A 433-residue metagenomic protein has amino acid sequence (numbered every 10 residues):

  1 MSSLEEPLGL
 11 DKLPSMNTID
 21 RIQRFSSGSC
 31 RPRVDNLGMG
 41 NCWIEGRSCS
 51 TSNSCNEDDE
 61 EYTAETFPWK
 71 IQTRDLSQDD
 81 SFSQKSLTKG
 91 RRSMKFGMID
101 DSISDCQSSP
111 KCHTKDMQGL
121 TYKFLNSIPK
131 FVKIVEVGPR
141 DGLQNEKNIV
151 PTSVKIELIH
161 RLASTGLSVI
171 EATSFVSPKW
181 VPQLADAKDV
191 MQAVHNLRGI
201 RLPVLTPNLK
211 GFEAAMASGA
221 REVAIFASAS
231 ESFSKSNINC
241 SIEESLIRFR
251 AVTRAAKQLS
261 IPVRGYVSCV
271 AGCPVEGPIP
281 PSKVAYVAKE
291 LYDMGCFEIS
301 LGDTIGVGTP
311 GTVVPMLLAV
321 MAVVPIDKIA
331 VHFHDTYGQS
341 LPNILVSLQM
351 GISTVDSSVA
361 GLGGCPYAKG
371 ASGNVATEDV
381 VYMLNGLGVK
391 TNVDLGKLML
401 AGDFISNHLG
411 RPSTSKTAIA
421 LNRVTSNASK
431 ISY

Functional and structural regions predicted by a protein language model:
S2-Y433: Catalytic cores and adjacent flexible loops of soluble metabolic enzymes that perform enolate/carbanion chemistry on
